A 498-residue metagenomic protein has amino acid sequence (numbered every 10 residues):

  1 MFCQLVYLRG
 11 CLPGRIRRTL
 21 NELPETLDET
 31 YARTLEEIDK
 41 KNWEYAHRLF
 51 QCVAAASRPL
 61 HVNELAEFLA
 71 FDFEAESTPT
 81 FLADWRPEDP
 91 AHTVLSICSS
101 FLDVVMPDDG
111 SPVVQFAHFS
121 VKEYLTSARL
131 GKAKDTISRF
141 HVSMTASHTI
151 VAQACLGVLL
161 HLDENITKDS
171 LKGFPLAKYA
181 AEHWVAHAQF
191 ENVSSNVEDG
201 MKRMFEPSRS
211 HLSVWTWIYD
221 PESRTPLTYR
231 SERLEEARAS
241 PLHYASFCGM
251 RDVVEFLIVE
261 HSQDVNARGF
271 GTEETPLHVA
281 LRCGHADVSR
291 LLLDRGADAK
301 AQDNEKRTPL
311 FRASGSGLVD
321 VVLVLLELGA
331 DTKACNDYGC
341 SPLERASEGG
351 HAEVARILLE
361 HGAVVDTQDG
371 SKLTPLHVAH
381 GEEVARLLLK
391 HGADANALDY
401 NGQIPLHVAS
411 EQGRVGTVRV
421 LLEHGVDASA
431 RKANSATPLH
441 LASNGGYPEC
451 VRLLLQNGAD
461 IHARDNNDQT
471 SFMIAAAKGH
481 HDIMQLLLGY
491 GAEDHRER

Functional and structural regions predicted by a protein language model:
M1-R268, T275, V279-V288: Leucine/isoleucine-rich amphipathic helices and adjacent mixed helix/strand linkers that form non-membrane
E235, G269-F270, D303, N336 (+5 more regions): Ankyrin repeat boundary/linker residues
R238, T272-E273, K306, G339 (+4 more regions): Start-of-repeat signature of ankyrin repeats
D252-V253, D287-V288, D320-V321, E353-V354 (+4 more regions): Conserved ankyrin/ankyrin-like repeat signature
